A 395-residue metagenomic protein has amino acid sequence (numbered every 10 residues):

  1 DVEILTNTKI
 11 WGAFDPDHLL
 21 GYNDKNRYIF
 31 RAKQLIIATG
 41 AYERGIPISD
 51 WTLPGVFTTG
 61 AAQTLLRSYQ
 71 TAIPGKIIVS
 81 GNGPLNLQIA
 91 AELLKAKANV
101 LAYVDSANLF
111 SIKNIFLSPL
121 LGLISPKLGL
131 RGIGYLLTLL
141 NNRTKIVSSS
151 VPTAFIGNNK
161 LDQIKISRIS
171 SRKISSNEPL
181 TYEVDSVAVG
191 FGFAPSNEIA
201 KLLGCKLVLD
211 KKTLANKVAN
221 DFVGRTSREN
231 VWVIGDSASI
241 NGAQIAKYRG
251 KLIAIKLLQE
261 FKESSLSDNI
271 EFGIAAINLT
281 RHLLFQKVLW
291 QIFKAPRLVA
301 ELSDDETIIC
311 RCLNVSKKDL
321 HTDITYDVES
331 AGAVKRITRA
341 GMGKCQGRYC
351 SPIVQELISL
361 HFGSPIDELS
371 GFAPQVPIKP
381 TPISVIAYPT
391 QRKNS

Functional and structural regions predicted by a protein language model:
D1-K344, R348-S395: Residues forming the flavin
